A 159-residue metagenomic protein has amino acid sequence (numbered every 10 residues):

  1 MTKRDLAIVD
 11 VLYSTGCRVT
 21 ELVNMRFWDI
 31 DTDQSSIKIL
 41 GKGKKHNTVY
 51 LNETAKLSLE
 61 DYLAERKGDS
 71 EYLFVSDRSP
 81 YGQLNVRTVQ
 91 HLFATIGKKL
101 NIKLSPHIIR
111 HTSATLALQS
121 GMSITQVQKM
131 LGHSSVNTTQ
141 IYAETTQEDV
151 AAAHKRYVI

Functional and structural regions predicted by a protein language model:
M1-I159: Conserved catalytic core of the tyrosine transesterase superfamily
